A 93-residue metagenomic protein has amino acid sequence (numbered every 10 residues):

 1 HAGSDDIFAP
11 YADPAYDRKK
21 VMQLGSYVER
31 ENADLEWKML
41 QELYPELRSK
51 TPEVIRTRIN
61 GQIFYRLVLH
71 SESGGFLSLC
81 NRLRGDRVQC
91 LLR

Functional and structural regions predicted by a protein language model:
A2-D17, V28-R93: Extracytoplasmic
M22-L24: A short beta-strand micro-motif
